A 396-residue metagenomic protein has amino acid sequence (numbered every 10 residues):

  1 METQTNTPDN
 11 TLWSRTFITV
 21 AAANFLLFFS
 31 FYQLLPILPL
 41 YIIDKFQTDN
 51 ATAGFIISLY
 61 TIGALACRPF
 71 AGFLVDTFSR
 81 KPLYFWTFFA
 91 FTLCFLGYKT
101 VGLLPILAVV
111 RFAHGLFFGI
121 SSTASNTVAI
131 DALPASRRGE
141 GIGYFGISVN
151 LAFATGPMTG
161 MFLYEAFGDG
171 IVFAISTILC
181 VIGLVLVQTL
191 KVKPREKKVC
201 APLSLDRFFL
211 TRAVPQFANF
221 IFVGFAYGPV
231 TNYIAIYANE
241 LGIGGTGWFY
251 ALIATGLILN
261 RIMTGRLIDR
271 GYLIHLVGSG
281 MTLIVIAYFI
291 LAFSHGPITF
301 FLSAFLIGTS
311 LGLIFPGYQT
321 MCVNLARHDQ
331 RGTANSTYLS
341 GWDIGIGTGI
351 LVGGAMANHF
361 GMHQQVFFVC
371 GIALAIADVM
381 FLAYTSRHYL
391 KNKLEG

Functional and structural regions predicted by a protein language model:
R15-F46, A51-A53, G224-Y237: Helix-loop boundary and gating motifs at the non-cytosolic
T61-P69, F153-A154, A254-I258, I262 (+1 more regions): Residue-level signature of mid-helix packing/kink "hotspots" within the transmembrane helices of 12-pass Major
A66-K99: Conserved MFS/SLC helix-loop-helix module at the cytosolic interface between two early adjacent transmembrane helices
R68-S79, R261-Y272, A357-N358: Helix-to-loop junctions at the C-terminal end of transmembrane segments in multipass secondary transporters
F89-G102, L283-H295: C-terminal ends and interior cores of transmembrane alpha-helices in multi-pass membrane transporters/permeases
P105-A113, I298-L306: Paired small-residue
V110-S148: Cytoplasmic helix-loop-helix junction between adjacent transmembrane helices in 12-TM secondary transporters
T177-E196, M380-Y384: C-terminal membrane-cytosol helix-exit motif in multi-pass small-molecule transporters
